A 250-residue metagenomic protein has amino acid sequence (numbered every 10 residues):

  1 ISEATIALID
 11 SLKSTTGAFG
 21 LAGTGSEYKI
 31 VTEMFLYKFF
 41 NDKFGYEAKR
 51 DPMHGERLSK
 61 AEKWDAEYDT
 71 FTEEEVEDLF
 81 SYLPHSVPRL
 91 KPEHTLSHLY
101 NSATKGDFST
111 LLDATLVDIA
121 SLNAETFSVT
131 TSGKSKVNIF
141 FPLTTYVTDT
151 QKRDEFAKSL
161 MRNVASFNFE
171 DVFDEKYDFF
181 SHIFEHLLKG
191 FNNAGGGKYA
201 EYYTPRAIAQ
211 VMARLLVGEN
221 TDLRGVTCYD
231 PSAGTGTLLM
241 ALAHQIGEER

Functional and structural regions predicted by a protein language model:
I1-N220: Non-catalytic, mostly N-terminal accessory regions of nucleic-acid modification and defense proteins
K198-R250: Conserved S-adenosyl-L-methionine
